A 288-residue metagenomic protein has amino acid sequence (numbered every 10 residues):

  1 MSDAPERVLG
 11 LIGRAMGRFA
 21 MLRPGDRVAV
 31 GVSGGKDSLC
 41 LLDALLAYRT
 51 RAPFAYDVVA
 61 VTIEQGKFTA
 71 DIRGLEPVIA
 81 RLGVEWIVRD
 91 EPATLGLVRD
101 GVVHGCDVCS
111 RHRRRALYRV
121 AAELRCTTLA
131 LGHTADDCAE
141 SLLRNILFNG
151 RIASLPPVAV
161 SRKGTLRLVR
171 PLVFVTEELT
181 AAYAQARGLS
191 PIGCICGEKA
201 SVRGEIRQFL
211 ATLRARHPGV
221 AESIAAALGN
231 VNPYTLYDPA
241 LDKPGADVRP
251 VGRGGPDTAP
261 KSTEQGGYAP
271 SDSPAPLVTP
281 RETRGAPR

Functional and structural regions predicted by a protein language model:
M1-L142, F148, E178-A186, V251 (+1 more regions): ATP-dependent adenylation/nucleotidyltransferase module used to activate substrates
A4, V8, D71, T176 (+2 more regions): Alpha-helical structural motif
V58, T128-L129, D136-L210: Catalytic subdomain that performs nucleotidyl-dependent activation
Q65-K67, A93-L95, A159-R162, V175 (+2 more regions): Residue-level detector of flexible, active-site-proximal loop/helix-junction positions within diverse enzyme catalytic
S110-L124, V158-G164, L210-N230: Short, basic, helix/turn surface patches
L189-R288: The feature marks non-catalytic terminal segments
